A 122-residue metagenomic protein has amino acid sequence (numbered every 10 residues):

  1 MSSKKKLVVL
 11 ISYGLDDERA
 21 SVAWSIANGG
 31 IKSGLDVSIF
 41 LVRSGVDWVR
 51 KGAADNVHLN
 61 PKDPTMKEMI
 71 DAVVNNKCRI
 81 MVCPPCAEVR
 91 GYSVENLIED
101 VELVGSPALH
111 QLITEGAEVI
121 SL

Functional and structural regions predicted by a protein language model:
V8-A20, A54: Short, glycine-rich nucleotide/cofactor-binding loops
A20-G34, I39: Histidine-anchored nucleotide/phosphate-binding helix
I31, V74, I113-T114: Anion (oxyanion) recognition and catalysis
D36-R43, I80-P84: Short internal beta-strands
G45-N60: N-terminal beta-loop-helix "entrance" segment that forms/cooperates in small-molecule cofactor or anionic ligand
N56-P61, N96-D100: Short, flexible loop segments at the rims of nucleotide/cofactor-binding pockets, characterized by
V57-V82: A glycine-rich helix N-cap at a beta->alpha junction
V89-E115, I120: C-terminal structural segments of small proteins and small subunits
